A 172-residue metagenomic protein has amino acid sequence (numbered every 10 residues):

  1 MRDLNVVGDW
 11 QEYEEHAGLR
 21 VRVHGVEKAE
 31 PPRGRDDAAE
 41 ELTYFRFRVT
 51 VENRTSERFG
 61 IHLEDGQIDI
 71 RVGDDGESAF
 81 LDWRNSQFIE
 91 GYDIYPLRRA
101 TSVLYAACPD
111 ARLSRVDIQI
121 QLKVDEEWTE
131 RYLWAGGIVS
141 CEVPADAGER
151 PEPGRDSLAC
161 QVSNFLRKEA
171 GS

Functional and structural regions predicted by a protein language model:
M1-R48, E52-S172: Conserved functional micro-motifs across diverse proteins
